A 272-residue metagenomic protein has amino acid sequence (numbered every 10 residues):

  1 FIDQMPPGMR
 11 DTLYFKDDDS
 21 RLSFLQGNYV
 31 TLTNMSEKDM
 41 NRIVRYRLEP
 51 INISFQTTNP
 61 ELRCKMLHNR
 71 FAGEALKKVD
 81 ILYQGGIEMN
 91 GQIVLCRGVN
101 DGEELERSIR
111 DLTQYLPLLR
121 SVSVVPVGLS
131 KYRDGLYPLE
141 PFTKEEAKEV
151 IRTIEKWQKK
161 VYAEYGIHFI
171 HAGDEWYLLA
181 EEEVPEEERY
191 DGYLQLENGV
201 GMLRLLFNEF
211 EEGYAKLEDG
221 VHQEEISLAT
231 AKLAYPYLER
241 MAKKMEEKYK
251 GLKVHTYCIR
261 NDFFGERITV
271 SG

Functional and structural regions predicted by a protein language model:
F1-L118, G128-W157: Conserved Radical SAM active-site core
S54, V125, G173: Conserved residues at the C-terminal ends of beta-strands
Y115, L129-G272: Auxiliary Fe-S-binding modules of radical SAM enzymes
